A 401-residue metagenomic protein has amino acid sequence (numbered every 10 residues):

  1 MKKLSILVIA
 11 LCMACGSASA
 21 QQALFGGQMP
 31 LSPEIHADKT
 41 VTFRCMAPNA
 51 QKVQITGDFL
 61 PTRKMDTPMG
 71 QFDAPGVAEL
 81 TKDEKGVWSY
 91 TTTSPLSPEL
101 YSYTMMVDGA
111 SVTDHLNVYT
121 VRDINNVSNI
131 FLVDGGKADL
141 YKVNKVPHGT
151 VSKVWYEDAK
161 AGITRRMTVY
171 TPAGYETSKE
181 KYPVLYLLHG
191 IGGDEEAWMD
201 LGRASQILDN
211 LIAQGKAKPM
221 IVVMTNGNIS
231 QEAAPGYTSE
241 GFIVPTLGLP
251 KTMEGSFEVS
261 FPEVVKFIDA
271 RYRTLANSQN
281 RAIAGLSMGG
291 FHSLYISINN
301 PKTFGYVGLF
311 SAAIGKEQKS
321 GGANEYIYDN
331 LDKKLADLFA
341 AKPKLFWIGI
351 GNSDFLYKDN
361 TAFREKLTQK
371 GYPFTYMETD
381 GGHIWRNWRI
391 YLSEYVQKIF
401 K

Functional and structural regions predicted by a protein language model:
M1, Q22-L24, M29, G174-Y175 (+2 more regions): Hydrophobic alpha-helical segments, principally membrane-spanning helices and signal/leader peptides
M1-A23: Bacterial Sec-dependent N-terminal signal peptides
Q21-T42: N-terminal edge beta-strand
I35-K401: Non-catalytic cap/lid and distal C-terminal segments of serine-dependent acyl enzymes
